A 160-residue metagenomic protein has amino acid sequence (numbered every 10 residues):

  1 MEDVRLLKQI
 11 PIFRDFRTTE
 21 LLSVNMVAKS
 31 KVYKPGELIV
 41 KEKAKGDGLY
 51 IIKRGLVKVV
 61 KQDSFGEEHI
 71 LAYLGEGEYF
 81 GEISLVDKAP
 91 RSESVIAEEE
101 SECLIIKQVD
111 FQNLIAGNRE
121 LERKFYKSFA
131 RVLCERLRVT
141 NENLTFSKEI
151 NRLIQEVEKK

Functional and structural regions predicted by a protein language model:
M1-K160: Cytosolic regulatory regions built on CNB/CRP/Popeye-like sensor folds
